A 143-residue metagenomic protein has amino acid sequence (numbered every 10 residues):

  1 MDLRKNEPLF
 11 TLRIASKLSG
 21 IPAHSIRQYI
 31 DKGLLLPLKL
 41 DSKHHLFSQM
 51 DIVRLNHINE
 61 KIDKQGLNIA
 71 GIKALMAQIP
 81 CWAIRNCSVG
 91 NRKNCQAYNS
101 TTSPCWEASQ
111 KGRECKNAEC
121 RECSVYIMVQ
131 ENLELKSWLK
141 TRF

Functional and structural regions predicted by a protein language model:
D2-L12, K17, L36-S42, Q49-F143: Arg/Lys-rich, alpha-helical DNA-contact motif
A23-S42: Major-groove DNA-recognition helix of helix-turn-helix-type DNA-binding domains
I26-Y29, F47, L55: Conserved hydrophobic/aromatic packing and binding residues within compact polymer-binding modules
